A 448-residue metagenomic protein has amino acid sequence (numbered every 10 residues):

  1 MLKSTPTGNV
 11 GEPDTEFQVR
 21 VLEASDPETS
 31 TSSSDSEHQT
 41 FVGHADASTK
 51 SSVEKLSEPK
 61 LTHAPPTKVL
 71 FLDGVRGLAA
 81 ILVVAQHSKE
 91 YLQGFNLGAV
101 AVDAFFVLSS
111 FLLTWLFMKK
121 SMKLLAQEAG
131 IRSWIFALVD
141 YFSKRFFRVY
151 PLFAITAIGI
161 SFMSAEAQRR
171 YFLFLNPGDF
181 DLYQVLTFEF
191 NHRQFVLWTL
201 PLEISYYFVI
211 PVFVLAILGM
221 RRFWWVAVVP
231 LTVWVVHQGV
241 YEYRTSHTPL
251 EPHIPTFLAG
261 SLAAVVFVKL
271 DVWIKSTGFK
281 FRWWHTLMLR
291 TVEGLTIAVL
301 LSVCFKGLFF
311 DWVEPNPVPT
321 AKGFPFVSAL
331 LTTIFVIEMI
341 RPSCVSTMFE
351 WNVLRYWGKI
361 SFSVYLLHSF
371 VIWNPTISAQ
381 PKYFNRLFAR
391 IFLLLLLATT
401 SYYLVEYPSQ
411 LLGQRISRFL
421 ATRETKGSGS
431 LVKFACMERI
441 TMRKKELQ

Functional and structural regions predicted by a protein language model:
M1-E242, P249, H253-T256, V272 (+5 more regions): Membrane-cytosol interface segments of multi-pass membrane proteins, especially ER/Golgi lipid-handling enzymes
E90-Y91, V265, S369-N374: Active-site environment of divalent metal-dependent phosphoester hydrolases
M118, I340, V371: Short, locally clustered residues in the helix-turn-helix/winged-helix DNA-binding domain
V228-T232, T332-I334, L367: Transmembrane alpha-helix segments characteristic of polytopic inner-membrane glycan-assembly/cell-envelope
E251-V353: Alpha-helical transmembrane segments and terminal signal-anchor/GPI-anchor hydrophobic tails, characterized by long
A264, F362-Y365: Generic helix-packing signal
L301-G307, Y365-S378: Hydrophobic alpha-helical transmembrane segments in multi-pass integral membrane proteins
